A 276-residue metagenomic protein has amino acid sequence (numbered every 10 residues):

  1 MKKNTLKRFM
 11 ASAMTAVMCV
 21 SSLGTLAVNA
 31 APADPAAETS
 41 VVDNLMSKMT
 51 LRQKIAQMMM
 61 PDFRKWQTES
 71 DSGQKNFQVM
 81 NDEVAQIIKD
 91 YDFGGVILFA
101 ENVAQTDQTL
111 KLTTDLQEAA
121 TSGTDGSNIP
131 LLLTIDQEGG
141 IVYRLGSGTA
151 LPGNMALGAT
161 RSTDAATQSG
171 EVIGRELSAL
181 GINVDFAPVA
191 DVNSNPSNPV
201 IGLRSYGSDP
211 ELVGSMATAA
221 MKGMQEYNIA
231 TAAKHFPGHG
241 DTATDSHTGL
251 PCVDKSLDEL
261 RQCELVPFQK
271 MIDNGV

Functional and structural regions predicted by a protein language model:
K7-L23, V189: Sec-dependent N-terminal signal peptides
V20-A37: Sec-dependent signal peptide cleavage junction
E38-T68, K89: Mature N-terminal segment immediately following signal peptide/propeptide cleavage in secreted/periplasmic
S40-M46, V79-A85, Q262-F268: Alpha-helical scaffolding within the catalytic cores of extracellular/periplasmic polymer-degrading hydrolases
Q57, G94, S127-L131, I182-N183 (+2 more regions): Short, well-ordered coil/turn segments that N-cap beta-strands
R64-Q78, Q86-V213, H235, G240-S256: Enzymes and membrane/adaptor proteins characterized by extended Gly/Ser/Thr/Asp/Glu-rich, aromatic-dotted
M216, M221-A233, P237, S246 (+2 more regions): Phosphate/pyrophosphate-binding betaalpha-module
